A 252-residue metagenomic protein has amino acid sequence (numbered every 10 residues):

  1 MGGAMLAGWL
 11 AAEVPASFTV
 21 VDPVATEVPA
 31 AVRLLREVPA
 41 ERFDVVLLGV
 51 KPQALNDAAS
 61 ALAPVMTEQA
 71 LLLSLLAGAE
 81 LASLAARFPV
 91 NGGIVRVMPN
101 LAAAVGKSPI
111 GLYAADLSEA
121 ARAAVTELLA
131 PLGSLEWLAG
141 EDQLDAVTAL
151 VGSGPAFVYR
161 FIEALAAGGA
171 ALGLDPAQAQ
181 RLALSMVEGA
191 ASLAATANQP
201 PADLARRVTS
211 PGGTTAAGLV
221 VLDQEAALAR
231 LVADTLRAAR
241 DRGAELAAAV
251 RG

Functional and structural regions predicted by a protein language model:
M1-G2: Hydrophobic/small residue at the entry helix of a nucleotide-binding pocket
M5-A7, V21, T26-V28, L35-L112: Rossmann-like NAD(P)(H) cofactor-binding subdomain of soluble oxidoreductases
G8-P15: A short, Lys/Arg-enriched amphipathic alpha-helix followed by its capping loop at the start of a domain
S17-T19: Short beta-strand element of Class I
S83-G93, P109-A146, V158-T196, R242: Internal alpha-helical scaffold of NAD(P)-dependent oxidoreductase catalytic cores
V95, Q143-A149, P201-R206: Short pre-catalytic strand/loop immediately N-terminal to key active-site residues, enriched for Gly-Thr
L184-G252: NAD(P)-dependent Rossmann-like dehydrogenase/reductase catalytic/cofactor-binding core
